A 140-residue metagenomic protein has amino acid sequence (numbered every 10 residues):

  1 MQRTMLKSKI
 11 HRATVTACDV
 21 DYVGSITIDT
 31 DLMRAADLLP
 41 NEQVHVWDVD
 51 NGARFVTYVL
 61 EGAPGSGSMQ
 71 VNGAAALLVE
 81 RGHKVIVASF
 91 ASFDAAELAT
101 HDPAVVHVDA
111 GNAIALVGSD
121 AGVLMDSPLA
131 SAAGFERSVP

Functional and structural regions predicted by a protein language model:
M1-D21, A130-P140: Short, low-complexity N-terminal leaders and the immediately following helix N-cap/first helix
M5, V15-A99, G111-L116: Compact, glycine-rich, soluble single-domain proteins
L98-P140: Helix-rich terminal scaffold detector
